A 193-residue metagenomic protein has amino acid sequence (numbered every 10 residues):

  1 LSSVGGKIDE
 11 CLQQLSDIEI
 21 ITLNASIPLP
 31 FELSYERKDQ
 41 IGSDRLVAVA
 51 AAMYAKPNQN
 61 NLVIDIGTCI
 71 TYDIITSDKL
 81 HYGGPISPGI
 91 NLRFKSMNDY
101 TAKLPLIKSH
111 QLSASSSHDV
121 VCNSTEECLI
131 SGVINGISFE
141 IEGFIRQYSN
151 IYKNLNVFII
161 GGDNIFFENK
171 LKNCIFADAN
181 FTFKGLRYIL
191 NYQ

Functional and structural regions predicted by a protein language model:
L1-N61, L80-Q193: Nucleotide/phosphate-binding catalytic cleft detector across ATP-hydrolyzing and phosphate-transferring enzymes
S26, T68-C69: Short, glycine/charge-rich beta-strand/loop segments that flank catalytic centers and engage negatively charged groups
V63, I70-I75: Short beta-strand scaffold segments in enzyme catalytic cores
